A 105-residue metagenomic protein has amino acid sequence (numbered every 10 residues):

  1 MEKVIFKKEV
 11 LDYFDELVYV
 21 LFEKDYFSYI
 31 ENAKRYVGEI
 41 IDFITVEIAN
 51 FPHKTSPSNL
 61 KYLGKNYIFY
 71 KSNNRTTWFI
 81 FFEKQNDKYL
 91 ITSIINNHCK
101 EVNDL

Functional and structural regions predicted by a protein language model:
M1-I41: Arg/Lys-rich, positively charged N-terminal/basic patches that mediate binding to nucleic acids
V18, P52, I95: Short, flexible helix/strand-to-coil boundary loops that buttress conserved ligand/catalytic motifs in alpha/beta
I40, E47-I48, F82, I91: Conserved short aromatic-hydrophobic micro-motifs
T45-S72: A short, surface-exposed loop/turn module that caps and links secondary-structure elements
Y70-L105: Enriched for short, Lys/Arg-rich terminal
